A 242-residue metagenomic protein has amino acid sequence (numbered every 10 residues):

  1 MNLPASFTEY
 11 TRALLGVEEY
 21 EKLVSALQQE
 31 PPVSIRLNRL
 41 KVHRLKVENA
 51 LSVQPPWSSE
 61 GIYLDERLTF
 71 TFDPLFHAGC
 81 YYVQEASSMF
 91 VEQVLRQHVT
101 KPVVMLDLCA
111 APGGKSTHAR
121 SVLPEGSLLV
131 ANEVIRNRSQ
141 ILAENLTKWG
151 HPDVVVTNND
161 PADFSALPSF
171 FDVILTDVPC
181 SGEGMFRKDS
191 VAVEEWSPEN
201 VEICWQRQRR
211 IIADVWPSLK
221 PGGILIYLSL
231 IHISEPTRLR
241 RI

Functional and structural regions predicted by a protein language model:
M1-F170, E202-R207: Glycine-rich nucleotide cofactor-binding entry segment
R36, R138, K220, E235-T237: Short, cationic motifs built from Arg/Lys/His that form the positively charged side of catalytic pockets
A78, I226, I242: Conserved AMP-binding A3 loop
P124, L219-K220: Helix-to-beta-strand junctions that scaffold the AdoMet/dcAdoMet cofactor pocket in Class I SAM-dependent enzymes
L129, L225-I226: A short hydrophobic/small-residue beta-strand
N137, V173-D214, I226, L230: Mobile active-site "lid"/loop adjacent to the S-adenosyl-L-methionine
I231-I242: Single conserved hydrophobic/aromatic residue that forms the stacking wall/gate of nucleotide- or nucleobase-binding
